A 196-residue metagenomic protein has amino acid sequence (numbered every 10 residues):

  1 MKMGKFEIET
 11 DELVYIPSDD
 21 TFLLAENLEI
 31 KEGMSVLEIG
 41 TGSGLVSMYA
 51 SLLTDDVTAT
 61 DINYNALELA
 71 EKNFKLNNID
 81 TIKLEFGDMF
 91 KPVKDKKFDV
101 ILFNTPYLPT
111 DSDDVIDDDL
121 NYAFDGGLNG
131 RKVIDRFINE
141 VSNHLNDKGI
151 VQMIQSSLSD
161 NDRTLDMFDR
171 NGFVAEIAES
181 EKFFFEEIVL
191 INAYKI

Functional and structural regions predicted by a protein language model:
M1-I30: Class I SAM-dependent transferase core
G4-F6, N78-I82, F173: A short helix-to-beta-strand connector/capping loop
E9, V14, E26, R131-L190: Conserved Class I SAM-dependent methyltransferase catalytic core
D19-D114: Conserved SAM/SAH cofactor-binding pocket of Class I
L53, D117-N121, D169-N171: Glycine-rich, phosphate-binding/catalytic loops in enzymes
A59, G126, M153: Conserved SAM-binding loop
T105-V133: Mobile active-site "lid"/loop adjacent to the S-adenosyl-L-methionine
I191-I196: C-terminal lobe and adjacent flexible extensions of AdoMet/dcAdoMet transferase-like proteins
